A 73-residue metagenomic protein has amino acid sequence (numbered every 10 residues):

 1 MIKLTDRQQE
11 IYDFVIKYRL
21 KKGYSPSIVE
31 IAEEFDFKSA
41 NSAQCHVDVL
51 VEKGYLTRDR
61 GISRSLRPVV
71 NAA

Functional and structural regions predicted by a protein language model:
I2: Catalytic phosphate/metal-binding cores of nucleic-acid and nucleotide-processing enzymes, i.e., regions that mediate
T5-Q8, K22, S27, D59-A73: Short, cationic-aromatic polyanion-contact patches
E10-K17: Pre-recognition alpha-helix immediately N-terminal to the DNA-recognition helix within helix-turn-helix or winged-helix
K17, D48-V49: Alpha-helical DNA-recognition elements
P26-E34: A short alpha-helical element within helix-turn-helix/winged-helix DNA-binding domains across DNA-binding proteins
F37-K38: The short coil/loop that forms the "turn" connecting the two helices of the helix-turn-helix
S42-A43: Helix-turn-helix DNA-binding helix
G54: Glycine-centered, phosphate/nucleic-acid-interacting loop/turn motifs that mediate DNA/RNA or nucleotide
